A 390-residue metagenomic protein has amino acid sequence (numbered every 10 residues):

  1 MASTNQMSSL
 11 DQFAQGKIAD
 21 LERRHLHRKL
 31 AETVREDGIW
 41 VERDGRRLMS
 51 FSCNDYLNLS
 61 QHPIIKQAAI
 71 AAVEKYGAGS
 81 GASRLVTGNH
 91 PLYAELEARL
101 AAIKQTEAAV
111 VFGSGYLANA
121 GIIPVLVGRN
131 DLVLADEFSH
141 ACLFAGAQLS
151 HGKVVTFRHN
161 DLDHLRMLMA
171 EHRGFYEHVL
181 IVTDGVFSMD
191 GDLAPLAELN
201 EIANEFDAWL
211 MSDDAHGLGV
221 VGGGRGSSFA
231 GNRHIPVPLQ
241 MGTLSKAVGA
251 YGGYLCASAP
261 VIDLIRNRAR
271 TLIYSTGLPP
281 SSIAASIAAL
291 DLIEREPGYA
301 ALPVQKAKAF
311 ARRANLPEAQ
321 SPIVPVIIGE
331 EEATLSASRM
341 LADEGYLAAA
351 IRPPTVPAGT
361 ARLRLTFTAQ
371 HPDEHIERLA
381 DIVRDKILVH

Functional and structural regions predicted by a protein language model:
M1, P63, Q67-A71, K75 (+4 more regions): PLP-dependent enzyme catalytic core of the Aspartate aminotransferase-like
Q15-G16, D20-Y76, A208: N-terminal "arm"/small-domain region of PLP-dependent enzymes with the aminotransferase-like
D55, V155, H159-S212: Active-site phosphate-binding strand-loop segment of PLP-dependent enzymes
Q67, A71-G115: Conserved N-terminal alpha-helix of the aminotransferase class I/II PLP-enzyme fold
I122-A141: Conserved PLP-anchoring active-site segment centered on the Schiff-base-forming lysine
R225, N232-L264: Active-site PLP attachment segment
G277-E296, L302, K306, L316: Structural motif of enzymes handling amino- and sulfur-group chemistry
L302-K308, A314-G345, T355, T360 (+1 more regions): Conserved PLP-binding catalytic core of the aspartate aminotransferase-like
